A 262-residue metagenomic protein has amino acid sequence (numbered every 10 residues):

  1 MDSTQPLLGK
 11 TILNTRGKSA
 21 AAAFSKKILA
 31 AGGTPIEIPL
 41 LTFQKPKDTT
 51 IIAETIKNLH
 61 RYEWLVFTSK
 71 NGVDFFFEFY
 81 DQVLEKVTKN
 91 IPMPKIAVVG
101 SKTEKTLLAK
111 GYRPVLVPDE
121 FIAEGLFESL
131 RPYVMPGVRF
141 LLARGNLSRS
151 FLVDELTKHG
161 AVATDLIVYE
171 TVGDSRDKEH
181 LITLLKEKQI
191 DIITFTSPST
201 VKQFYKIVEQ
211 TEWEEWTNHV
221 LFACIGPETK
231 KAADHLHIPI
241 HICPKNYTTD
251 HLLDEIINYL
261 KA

Functional and structural regions predicted by a protein language model:
M1-A262: Signature of uroporphyrinogen-III synthase
